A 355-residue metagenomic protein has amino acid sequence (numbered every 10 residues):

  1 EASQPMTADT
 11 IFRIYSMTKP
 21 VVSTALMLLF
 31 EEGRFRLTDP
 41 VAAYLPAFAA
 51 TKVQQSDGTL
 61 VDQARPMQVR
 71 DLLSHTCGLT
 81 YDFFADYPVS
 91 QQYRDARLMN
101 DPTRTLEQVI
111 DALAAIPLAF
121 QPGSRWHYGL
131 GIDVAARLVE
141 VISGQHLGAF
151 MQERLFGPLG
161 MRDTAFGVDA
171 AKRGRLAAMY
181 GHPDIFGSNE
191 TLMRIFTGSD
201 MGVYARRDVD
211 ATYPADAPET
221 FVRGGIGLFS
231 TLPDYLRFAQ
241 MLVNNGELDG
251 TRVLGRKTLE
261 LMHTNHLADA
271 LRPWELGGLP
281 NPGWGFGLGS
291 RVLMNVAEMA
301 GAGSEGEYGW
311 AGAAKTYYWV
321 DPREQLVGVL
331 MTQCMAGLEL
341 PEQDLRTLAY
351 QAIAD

Functional and structural regions predicted by a protein language model:
E1, A43, C334-G337: A short acidic/small-residue loop/turn micro-motif
E1-I14, R34, A50-G58, E339 (+1 more regions): Short, conserved catalytic-motif segment at the N-terminal edge
E1-P5, L37-D39, Y318-D321, V327-V329: A short, well-structured edge-of-sheet supersecondary motif
F12-V41, L45, A49, I132-E140 (+2 more regions): Active-site SXXK
A50-A302: Short, surface-exposed loop or secondary-structure junction motifs that flank catalytic or metal-binding residues
G309-D355: Structured C-terminal helix/loop/strand segments within mature extracytoplasmic catalytic/sensor domains
